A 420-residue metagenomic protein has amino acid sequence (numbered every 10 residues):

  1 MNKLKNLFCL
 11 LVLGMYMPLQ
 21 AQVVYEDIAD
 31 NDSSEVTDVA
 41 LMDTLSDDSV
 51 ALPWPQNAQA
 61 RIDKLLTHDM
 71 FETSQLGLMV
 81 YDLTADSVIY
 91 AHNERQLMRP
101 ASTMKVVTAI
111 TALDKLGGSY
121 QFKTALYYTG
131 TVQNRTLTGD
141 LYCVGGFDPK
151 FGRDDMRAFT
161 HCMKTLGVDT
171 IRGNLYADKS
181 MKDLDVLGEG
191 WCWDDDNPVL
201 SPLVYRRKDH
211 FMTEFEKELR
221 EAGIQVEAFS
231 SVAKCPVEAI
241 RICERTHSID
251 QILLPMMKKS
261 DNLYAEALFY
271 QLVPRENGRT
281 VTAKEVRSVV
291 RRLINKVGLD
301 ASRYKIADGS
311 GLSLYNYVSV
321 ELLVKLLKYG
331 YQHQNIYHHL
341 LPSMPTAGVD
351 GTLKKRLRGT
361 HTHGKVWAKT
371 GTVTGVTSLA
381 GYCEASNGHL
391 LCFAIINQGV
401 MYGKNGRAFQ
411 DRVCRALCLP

Functional and structural regions predicted by a protein language model:
M1-D27: Bacterial Sec-dependent N-terminal signal peptides
V24-T84, Y90-L97, F159-L166, L419: Beta-lactamase-like hydrolase cores
S46, V50, T124-G130, T136-L219 (+2 more regions): Active-site-adjacent helix/loop patches that line small-molecule binding or acyl-intermediate pockets
T73-Q75, N93-R95, A101-M104, S119-Q121 (+9 more regions): Extracytoplasmic
G77-Y81, I89-A91, T108, D140-V144 (+5 more regions): Soluble periplasmic/extracytoplasmic beta-strand elements of cell-envelope proteins
D86, P100-G118, L175, E214-L219 (+2 more regions): Active-site SXXK
R206-S343: A small/polar active-site loop signature that marks catalytic segments
K305-D308, L312-P420: C-terminal soluble interaction/assembly domains
